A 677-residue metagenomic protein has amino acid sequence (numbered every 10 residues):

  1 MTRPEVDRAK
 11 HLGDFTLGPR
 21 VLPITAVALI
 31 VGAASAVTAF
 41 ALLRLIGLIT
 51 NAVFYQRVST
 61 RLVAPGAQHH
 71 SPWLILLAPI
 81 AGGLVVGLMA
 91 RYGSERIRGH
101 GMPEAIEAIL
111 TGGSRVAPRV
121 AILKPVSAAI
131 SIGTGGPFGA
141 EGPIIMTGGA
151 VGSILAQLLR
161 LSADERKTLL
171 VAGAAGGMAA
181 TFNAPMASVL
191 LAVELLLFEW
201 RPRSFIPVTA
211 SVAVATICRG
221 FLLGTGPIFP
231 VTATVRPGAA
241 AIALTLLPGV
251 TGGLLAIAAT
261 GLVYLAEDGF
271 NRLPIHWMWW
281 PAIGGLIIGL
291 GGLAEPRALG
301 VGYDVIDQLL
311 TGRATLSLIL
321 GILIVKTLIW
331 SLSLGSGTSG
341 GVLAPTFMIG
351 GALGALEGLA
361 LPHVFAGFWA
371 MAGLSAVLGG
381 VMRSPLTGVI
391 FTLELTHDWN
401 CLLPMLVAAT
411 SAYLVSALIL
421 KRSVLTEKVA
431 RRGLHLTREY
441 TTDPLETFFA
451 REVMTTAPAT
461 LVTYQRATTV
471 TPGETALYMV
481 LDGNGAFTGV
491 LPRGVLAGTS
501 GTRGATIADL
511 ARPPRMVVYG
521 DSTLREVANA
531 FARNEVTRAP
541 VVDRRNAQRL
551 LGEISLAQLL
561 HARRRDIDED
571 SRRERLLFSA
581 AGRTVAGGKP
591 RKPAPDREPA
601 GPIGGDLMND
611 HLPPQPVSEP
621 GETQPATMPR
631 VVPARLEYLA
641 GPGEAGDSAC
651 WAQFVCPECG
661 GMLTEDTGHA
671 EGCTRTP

Functional and structural regions predicted by a protein language model:
M1-T447, R451, T456-Y464, Y478 (+3 more regions): Alpha-helical transmembrane segments and immediately membrane-proximal extracytoplasmic
I390, T488-L496, L551-L559: Short hydrophobic beta-strand motif reused across regulatory alpha/beta modules
H435, P444-A459, Q465-T468, P492 (+2 more regions): Bateman (tandem CBS) regulatory domains
A459-T475, L481-D482, S500-R503, V517-R544 (+2 more regions): The conserved cystathionine-beta-synthase
C650-A652, H669: Short metal-coordination and nucleic-acid-contact micro-motifs, chiefly zinc-binding Cys/His arrays
C656-C659, C673: Short cysteine-rich clusters marking metal-coordination/redox-active sites
M662, T676: Cys/His-rich metal-chelating microdomains
E665-D666: Short, non-ligating residues that shape and space the ligands of small metal-coordination modules and catalytic
